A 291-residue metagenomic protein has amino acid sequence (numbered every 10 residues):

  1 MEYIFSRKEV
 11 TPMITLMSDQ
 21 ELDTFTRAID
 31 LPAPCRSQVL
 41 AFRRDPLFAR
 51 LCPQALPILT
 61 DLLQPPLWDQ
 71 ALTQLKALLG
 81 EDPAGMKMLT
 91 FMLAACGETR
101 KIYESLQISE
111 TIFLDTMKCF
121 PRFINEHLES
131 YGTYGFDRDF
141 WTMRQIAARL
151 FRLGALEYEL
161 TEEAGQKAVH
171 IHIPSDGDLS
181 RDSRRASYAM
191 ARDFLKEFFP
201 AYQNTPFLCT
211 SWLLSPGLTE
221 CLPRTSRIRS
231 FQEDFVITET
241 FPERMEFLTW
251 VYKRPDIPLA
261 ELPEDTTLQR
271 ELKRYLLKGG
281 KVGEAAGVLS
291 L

Functional and structural regions predicted by a protein language model:
E2-L179, E197-P206, G217-L291: Non-catalytic substrate-recognition and accessory regions of acyl/acetyltransferase enzymes
R181-E197: Well-ordered, non-membrane alpha-helical segments in soluble/globular domains
W212-S215: An acidic- and aromatic-residue-enriched active-site/binding cleft used to recognize and process polar
